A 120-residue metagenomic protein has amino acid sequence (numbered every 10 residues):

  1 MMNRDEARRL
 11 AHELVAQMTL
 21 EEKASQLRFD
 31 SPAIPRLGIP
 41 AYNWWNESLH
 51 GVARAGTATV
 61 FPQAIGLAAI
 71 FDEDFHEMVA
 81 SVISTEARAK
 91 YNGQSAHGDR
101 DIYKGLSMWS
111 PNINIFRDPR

Functional and structural regions predicted by a protein language model:
M1-R120: N-terminal beta-rich core of secreted/periplasmic extracellular enzymes
